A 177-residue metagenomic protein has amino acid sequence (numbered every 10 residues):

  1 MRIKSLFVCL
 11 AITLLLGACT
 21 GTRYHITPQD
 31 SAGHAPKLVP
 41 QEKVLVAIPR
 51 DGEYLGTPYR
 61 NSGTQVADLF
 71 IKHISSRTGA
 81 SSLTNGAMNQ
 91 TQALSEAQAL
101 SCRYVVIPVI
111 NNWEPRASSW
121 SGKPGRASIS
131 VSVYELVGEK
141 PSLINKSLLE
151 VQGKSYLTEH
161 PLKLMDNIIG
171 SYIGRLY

Functional and structural regions predicted by a protein language model:
M1-C19: Sec-dependent bacterial lipoprotein signal peptides
T13, L38, A99-C102: Alpha-helix termination/capping residues and helix-transition junctions
G17-R77, I173-Y177: A structural "domain/chain start" motif
C19-Q41, K123, Y134-Y177: C-terminal/domain-edge helix-coil "capping" segments
T57-Q65, A87, S155-K163, N167: Soluble non-cytosolic domains of exported or imported proteins
A67, I71, Q90, L94 (+1 more regions): Extracytoplasmic/secreted envelope proteins and their assembly/folding machinery, especially bacterial periplasmic
I71-A93: Short beta-strand->alpha-helix linker/helix-N-cap micro-motif that forms a surface specificity/interaction loop
M88-S142: Surface-exposed short loop/turn segments
